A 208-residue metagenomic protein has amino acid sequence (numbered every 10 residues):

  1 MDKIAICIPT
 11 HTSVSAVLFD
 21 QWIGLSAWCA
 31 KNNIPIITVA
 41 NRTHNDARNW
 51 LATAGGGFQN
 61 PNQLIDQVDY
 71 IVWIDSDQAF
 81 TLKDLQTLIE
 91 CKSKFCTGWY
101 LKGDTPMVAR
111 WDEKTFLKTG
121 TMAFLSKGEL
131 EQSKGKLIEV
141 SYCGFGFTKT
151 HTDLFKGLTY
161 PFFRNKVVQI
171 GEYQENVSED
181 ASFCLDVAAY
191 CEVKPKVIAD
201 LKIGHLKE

Functional and structural regions predicted by a protein language model:
M1-R42, D46: N-proximal low-complexity "stem/linker" segments adjacent to membrane-targeting elements
T38-A40, W99, A199: Residue-level recognition of beta-strand->loop/alpha-helix junctions
H44-L64, C184-L185: Short, conserved alpha-helix that lines the donor NDP-sugar binding/gating region of sugar-transfer enzymes
N60-A79: Short beta-strand-to-loop acidic/aromatic patch adjacent to the donor-nucleotide binding site
D66-V68, S93, E192-V193: Short, high-confidence coil segments that cap the C-terminus of an alpha-helix and link into the following beta-strand
W73-D77, L201-K207: Short, compact, well-ordered microdomains
T81-V167: Conserved catalytic core of nucleotide-sugar-dependent glycosyltransferases
T152, R164, Q169-N176, A181-H205: Catalytic donor-sugar/metal-binding loop of nucleotide-sugar-dependent glycosyltransferases
